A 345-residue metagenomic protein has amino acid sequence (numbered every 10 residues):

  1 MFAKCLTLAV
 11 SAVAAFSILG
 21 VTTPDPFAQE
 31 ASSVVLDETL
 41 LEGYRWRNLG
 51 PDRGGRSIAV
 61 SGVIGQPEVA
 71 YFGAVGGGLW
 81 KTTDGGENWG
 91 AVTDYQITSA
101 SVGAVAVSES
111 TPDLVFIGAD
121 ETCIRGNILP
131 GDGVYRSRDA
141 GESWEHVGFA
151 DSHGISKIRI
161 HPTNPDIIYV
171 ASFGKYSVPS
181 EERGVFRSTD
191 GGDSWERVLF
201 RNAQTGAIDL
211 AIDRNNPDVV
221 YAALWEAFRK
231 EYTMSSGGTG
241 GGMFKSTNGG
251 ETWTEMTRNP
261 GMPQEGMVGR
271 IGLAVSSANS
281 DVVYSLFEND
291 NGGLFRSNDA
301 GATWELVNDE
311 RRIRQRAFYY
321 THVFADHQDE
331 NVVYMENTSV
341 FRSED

Functional and structural regions predicted by a protein language model:
M1-K4: N-terminal secretory signal peptides that target proteins for export/translocation
T7-G20: Bacterial N-terminal signal peptides
S17-E30: Bacterial Sec-dependent signal peptides at the C-terminal "C-region" and cleavage site
F27-D345: Beta-propeller blade termini and top-face loops
